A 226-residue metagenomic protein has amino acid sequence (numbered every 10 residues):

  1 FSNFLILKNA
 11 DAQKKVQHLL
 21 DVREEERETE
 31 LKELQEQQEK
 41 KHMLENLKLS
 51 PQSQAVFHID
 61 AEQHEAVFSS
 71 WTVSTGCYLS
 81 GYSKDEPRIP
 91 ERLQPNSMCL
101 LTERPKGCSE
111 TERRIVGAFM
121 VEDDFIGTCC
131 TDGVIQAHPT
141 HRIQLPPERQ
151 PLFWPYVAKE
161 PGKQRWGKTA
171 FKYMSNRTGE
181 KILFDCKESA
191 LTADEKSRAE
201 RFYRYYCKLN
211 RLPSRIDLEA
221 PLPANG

Functional and structural regions predicted by a protein language model:
F1-L47, T128-G226: Contiguous surface segments at macromolecular interaction interfaces
K41-N96, E110: Short N-terminal edge-element motif at the start of the domain
D60, E122-D124, H141-Q144: Short, solvent-exposed coil/turn linker segments
D60-Q63, M98, A118-V121, Q164-T169: Generic ordered-secondary-structure signal
R104-E112: Short, charged beta-turn/beta-strand-edge "cap" motif at the junction between a beta-strand and an adjacent loop
G107, I126-G127: A short acidic, glycine/proline-enriched capping/turn motif at secondary-structure boundaries, especially helix N-cap
E112-I126: Short beta-strand-centered aromatic/proline hotspots
